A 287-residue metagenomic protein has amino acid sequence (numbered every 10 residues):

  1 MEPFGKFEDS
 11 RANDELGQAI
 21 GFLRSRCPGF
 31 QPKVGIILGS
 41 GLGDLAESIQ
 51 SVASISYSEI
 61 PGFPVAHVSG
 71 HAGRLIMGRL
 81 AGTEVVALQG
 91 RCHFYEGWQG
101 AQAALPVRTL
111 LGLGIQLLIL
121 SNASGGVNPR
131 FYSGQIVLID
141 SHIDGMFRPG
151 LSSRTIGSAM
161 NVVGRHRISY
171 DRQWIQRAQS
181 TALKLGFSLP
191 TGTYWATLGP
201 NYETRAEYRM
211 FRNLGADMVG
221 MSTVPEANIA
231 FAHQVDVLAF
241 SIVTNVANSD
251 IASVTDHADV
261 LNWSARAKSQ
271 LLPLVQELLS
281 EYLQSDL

Functional and structural regions predicted by a protein language model:
E2-H166: Metabolite-binding pocket within alpha/beta catalytic cores that recognizes anionic/polar moieties
F22, R26-G29, Q173, R177-F187 (+1 more regions): Generic non-transmembrane alpha-helical segments
L110-G114, R212, F231: Non-catalytic positions within long, well-ordered alpha-helices that form the structural scaffold/packing of enzyme
Q116-L117, D217, D236: Short acidic/polar active-site loop segments enriched in Thr and Asp
R167-R212: Active-site rim beta-loop-alpha module in soluble metabolic enzymes
M221-D259: Zn-dependent metallopeptidase/amidohydrolase metal-coordination segment
A247-L287: His/Asp/Glu-rich mid-to-C-terminal helical/loop segments that flank catalytic regions of hydrolases
